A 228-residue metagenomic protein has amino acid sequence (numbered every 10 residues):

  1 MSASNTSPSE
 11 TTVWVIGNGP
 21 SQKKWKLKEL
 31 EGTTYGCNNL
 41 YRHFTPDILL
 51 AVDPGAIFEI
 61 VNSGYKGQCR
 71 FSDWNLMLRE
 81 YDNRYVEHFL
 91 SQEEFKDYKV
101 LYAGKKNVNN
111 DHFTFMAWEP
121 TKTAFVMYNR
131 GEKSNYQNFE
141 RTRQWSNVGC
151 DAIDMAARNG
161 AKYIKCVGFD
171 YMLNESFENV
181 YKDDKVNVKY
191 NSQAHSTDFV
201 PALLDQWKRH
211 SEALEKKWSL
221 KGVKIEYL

Functional and structural regions predicted by a protein language model:
M1-L228: Metal-ion/cofactor- or nucleotide/acyl-coenzyme-handling active-site neighborhoods
